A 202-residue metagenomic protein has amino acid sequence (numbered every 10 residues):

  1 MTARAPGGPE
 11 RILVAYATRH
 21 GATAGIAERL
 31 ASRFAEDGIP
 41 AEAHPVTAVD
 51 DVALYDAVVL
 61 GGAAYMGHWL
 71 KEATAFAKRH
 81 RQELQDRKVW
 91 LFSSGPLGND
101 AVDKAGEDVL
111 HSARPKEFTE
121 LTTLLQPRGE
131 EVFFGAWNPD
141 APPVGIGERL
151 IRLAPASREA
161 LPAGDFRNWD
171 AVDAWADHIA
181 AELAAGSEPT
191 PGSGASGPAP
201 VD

Functional and structural regions predicted by a protein language model:
A5-P9, G25, R33, D37 (+2 more regions): FMN-binding flavodoxin-like domain, especially the glycine-rich phosphate-binding loop
R11-L13: Residues that mark the start of a beta-strand
A17-H20: Aromatic-flanked redox-active Cys/Sec active sites in thiol-based oxidoreductases, especially the WC-centered
V46-A48: Conserved SAM/SAH-binding loop
